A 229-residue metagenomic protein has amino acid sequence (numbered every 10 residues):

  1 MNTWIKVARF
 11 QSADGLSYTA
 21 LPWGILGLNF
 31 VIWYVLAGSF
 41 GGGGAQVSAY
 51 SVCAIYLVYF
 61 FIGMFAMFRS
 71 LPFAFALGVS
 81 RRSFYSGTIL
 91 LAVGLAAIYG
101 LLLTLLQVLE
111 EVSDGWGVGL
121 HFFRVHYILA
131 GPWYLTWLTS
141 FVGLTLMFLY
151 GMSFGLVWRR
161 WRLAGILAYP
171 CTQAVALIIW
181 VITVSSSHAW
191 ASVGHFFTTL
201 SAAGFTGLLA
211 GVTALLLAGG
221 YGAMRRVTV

Functional and structural regions predicted by a protein language model:
M1-P72, R81-V229: Hydrophobic alpha-helical transmembrane segments of membrane proteins
